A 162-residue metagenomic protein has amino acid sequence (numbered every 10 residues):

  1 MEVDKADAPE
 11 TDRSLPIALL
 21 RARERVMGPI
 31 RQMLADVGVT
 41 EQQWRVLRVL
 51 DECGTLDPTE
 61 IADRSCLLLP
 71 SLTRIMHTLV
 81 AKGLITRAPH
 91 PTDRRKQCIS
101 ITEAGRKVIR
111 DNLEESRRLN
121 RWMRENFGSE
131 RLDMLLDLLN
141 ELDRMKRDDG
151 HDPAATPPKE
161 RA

Functional and structural regions predicted by a protein language model:
M1-A8, S129-A162: C-terminal regulatory/oligomerization modules of transcriptional regulators
M1-V37, A162: N-terminal leader segment of winged-helix/HTH proteins
M27, T55, R64, H77-N140: Charged, amphipathic alpha-helical coiled-coil/dimerization segments
T40-Q42, D57, T102: Residues that mark the N-terminal boundary/hinge immediately upstream of a DNA-recognition element
V46-L47: Short alpha-helical "packing" element that flanks the helix-turn-helix/winged-helix DNA-binding module
P70: Key DNA-contact positions within bacterial/archaeal DNA-binding proteins
